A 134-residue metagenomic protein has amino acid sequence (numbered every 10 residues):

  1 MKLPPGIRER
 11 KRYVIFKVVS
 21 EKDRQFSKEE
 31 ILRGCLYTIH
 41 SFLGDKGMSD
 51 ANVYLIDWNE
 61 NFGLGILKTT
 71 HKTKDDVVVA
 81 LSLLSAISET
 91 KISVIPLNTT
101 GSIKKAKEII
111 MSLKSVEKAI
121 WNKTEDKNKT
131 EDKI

Functional and structural regions predicted by a protein language model:
M1-D23: N-terminal, charge-rich interaction modules
K17-I56: Surface-exposed, low-hydrophobicity interaction/linker segments
A51-K68: Short, intrinsically disordered low-complexity segments
K68-D75: Helix N-cap motif at beta-to-alpha junctions
D76, A119-I134: Extended, charge-rich low-complexity interaction segments
S82-I92: A common structural junction motif
I103-T124: Short, low-order "capping/linker" segments at domain edges
